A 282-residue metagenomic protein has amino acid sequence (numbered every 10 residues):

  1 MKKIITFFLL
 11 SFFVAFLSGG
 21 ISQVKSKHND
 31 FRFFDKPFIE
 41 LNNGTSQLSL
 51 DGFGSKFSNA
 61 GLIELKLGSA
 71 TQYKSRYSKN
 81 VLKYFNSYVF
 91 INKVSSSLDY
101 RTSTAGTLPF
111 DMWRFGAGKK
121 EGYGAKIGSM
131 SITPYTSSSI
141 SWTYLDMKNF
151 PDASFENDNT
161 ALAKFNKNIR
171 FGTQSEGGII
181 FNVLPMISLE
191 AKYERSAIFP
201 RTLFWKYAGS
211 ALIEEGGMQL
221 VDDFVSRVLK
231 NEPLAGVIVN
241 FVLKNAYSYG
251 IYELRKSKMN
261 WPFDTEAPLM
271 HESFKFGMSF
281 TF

Functional and structural regions predicted by a protein language model:
M1-F34: Cleavable N-terminal export/targeting peptides
I21-L82, V94-L98, R255-F282: Short glycine/proline- and aromatic-enriched beta-strand/turn motifs that initiate or cap beta-hairpins
D35-L41, S78-V89, F115, I132-I140 (+4 more regions): Transmembrane beta-strands of outer-membrane beta-barrel proteins
L41, G61-Y73, W113-A125, S138-I140 (+3 more regions): Residues on the lipid-exposed face of transmembrane beta-strands in outer-membrane beta-barrel proteins
L48-S58, N92-W113, T143-G172, T202-A211 (+2 more regions): Extracellular/periplasm-exposed beta-strand and loop segments of Gram-negative cell-envelope proteins, dominated by
N86-G128, P134-S137: A glycine-rich, hydrophobic loop/mini-helix early in the fold
Y123, G128-I198: A charged, solvent-exposed segment within the mature domains of Sec-exported extracytoplasmic proteins
L184-F282: Predominantly the C-terminal beta-signal and adjacent terminal strand-loop region of outer-membrane beta-barrel
